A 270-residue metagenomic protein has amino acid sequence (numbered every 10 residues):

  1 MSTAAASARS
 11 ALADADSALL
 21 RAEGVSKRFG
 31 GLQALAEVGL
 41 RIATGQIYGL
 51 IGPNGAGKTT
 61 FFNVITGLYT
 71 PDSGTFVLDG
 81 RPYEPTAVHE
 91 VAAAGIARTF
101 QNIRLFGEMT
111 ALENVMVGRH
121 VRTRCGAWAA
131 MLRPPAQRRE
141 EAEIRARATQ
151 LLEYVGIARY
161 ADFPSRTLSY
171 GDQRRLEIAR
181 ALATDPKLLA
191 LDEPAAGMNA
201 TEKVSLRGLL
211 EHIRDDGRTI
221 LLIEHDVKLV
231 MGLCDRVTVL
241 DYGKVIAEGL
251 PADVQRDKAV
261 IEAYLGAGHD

Functional and structural regions predicted by a protein language model:
S2-D270: Glycine-rich phosphate-binding loops of nucleotide-dependent enzymes
